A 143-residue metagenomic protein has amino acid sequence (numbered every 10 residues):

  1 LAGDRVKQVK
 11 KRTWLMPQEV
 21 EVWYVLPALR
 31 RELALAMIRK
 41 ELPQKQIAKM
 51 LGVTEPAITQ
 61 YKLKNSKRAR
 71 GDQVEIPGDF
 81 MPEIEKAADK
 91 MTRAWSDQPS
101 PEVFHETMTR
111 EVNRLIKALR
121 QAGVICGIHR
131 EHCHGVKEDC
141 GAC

Functional and structural regions predicted by a protein language model:
A2-K7, E83-C143: Helix-turn-helix/homeodomain-like alpha-helical modules used for DNA recognition and transcription-factor dimerization
Q8-L29: Short, Lys/Arg-enriched anionic-surface-contact patches
V25-E41: Short, amphipathic alpha-helical "recognition" segments used to contact nucleic acids or chromatin
P43-M50: Short alpha-helical "recognition helix" segments of helix-turn-helix
I58-T59: Helix-turn-helix DNA-binding helix
K62-L63: DNA major-groove recognition helix of helix-turn-helix
A69-K86: Short Lys/Arg-enriched helix C-cap and helix-to-coil transition segments that create basic nucleic-acid-contact patches
